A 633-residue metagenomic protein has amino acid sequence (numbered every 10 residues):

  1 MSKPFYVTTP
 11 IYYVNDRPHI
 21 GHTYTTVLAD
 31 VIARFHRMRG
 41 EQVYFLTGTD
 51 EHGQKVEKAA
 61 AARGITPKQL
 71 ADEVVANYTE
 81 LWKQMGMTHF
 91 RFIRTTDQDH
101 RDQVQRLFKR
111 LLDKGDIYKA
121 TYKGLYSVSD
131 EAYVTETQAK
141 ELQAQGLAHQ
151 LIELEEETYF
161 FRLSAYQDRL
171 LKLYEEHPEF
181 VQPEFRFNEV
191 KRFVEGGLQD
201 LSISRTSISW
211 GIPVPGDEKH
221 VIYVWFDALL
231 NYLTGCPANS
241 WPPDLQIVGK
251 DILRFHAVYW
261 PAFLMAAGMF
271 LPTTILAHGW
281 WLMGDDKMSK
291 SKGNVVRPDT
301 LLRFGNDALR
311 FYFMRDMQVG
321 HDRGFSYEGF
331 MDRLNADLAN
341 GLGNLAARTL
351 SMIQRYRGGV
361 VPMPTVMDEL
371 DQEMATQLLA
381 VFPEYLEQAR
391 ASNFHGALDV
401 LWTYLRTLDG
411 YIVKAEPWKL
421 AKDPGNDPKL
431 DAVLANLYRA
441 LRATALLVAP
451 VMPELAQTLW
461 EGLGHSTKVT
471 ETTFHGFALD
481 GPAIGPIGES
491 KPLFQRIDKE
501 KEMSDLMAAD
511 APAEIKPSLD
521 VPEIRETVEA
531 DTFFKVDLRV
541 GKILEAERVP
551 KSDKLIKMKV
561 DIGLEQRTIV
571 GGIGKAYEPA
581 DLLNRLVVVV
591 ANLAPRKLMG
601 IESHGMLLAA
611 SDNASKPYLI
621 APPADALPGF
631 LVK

Functional and structural regions predicted by a protein language model:
S2-T47, D99-Q103, Q143-R355, A391 (+2 more regions): Structured secondary-structure scaffolds
S2-V74, R91-K109, D113, I247 (+4 more regions): N-terminal catalytic cores of NTP/NDP-binding nucleotidyl/phosphoryl-transfer enzymes
V74-F90: A glycine-rich helix N-cap at a beta->alpha junction
D97-R101, Q105-R110, K114-T137: Cys/His-rich Zn2+-binding cysteine-cluster or related metal-binding knuckle/ribbon modules and their
K119, G329-M367, Q377-P486, V590: Helix-rich, typically C-terminal accessory recognition domains appended to large enzymatic cores
T274-A277, W460-E461, K557: Beta-strand segments within the central parallel beta-sheet cores of soluble alpha/beta enzyme folds
L459-T532: Intrinsic disorder at enzyme termini
A513-K633: Phosphate-backbone binding interfaces of nucleic-acid-interacting proteins
